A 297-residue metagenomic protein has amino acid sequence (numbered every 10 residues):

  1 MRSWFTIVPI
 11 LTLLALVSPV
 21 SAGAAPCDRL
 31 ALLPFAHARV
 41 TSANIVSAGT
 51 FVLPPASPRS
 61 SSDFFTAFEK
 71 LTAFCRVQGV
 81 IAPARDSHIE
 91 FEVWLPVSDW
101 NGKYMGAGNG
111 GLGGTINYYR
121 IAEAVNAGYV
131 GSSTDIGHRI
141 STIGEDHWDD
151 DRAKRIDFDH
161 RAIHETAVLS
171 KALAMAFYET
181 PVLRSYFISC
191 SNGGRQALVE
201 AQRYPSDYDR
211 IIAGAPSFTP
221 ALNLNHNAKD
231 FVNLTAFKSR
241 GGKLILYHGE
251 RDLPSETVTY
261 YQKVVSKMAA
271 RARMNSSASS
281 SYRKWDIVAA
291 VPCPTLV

Functional and structural regions predicted by a protein language model:
M1-P9, A215: Bacterial N-terminal signal peptides that target proteins for export
I7-P19: Bacterial N-terminal signal peptides
A22-G102, I116-Y119, A221, K229: Catalytic-loop region of hydrolases
D63, N101, G110-E179, N225 (+1 more regions): Cap/lid segment of the alpha/beta-hydrolase catalytic domain
W100-Y104, A127-G131, L169, T180-S185 (+3 more regions): Loop/turn elements at helix/coil->beta-strand transitions in domains of secreted/extracellular proteins
T134, I188-C190, A213-G214, I245-G249 (+1 more regions): Generic beta-strand/beta-sheet core signal
R184-L224: Primarily recognizes the serine-hydrolase "nucleophile elbow" in alpha/beta-hydrolase and SGNH/GDSL folds
A221, N225-V297: C-terminal subdomain of alpha/beta-hydrolase-fold enzymes, centered on the catalytic histidine and its supporting
